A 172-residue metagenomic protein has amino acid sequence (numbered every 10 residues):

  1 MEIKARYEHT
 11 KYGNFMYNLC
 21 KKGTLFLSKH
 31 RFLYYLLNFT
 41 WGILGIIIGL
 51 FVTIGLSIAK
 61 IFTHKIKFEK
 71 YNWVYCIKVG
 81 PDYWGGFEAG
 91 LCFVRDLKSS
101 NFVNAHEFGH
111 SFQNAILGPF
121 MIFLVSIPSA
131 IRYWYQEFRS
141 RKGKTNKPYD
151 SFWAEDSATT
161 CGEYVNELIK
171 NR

Functional and structural regions predicted by a protein language model:
E2-L19, G85-F93: Short, charged cytosolic
G13, Y17-H64, Y71-V74, V79-D82 (+1 more regions): Metalloprotease/metallohydrolase-associated module, dominated by Zn2+-dependent proteases
Y71-S100: Active-site scaffold of zinc-dependent metalloenzymes
G85-G86, G109, G162: Glycine-centered structural positions embedded in regular secondary structure
L97-S99, H106, E163: Hydrophobic transmembrane alpha-helix bundles
F102-N114: Active-site recognition of the HExxH zinc-binding catalytic motif
F112-F120, L124: Interfacial aromatic "cap" segments that immediately flank transmembrane helices in multipass membrane proteins
